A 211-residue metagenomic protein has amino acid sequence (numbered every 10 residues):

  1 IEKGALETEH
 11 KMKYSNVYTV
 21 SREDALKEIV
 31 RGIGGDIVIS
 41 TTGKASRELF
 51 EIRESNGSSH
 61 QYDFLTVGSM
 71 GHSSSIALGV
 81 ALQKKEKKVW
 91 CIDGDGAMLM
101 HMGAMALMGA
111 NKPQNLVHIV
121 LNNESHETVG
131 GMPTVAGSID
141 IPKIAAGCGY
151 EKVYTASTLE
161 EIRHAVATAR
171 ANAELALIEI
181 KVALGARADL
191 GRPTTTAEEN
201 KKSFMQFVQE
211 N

Functional and structural regions predicted by a protein language model:
I1, E7-H10, N16, T194-K201: YjeF_N-associated NAD(P)HX repair module
I1-L6, T42-S46, N123-S125, K181-A186: Glycine-rich beta-alpha junction loops
E9-T41: Active-site pocket-lining segments that scaffold enzyme catalytic pockets across diverse folds
Y14-S15, Q209-N211: Charge-patterned, long linear interaction tracts outside catalytic cores
E23-E28, G32, E51-E210: Thiamine diphosphate
I37-S59: Acidic-glycine-rich active-site phosphate/pyrophosphate-binding loop
